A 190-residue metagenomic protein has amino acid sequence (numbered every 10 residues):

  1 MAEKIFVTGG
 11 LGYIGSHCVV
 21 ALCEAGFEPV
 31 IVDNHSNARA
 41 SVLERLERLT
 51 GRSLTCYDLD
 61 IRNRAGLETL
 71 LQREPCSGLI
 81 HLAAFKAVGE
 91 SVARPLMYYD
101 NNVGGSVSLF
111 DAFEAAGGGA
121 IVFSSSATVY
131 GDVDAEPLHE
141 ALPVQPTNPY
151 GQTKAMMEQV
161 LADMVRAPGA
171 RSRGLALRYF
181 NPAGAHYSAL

Functional and structural regions predicted by a protein language model:
M1-Y187: N-terminal Rossmann-like NAD(P)+-binding domain of SDR-like oxidoreductases, especially those catalyzing
